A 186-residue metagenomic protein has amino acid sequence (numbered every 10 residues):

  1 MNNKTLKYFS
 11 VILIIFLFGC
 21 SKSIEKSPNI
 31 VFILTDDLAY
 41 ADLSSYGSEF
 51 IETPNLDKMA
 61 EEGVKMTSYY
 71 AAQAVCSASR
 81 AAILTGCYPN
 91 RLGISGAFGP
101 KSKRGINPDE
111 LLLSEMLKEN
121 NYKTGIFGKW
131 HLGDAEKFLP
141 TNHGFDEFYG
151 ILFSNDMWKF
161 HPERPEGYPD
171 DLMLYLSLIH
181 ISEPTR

Functional and structural regions predicted by a protein language model:
N2-K4, Y8-S10, C20-S182: Formylglycine-dependent sulfatase
